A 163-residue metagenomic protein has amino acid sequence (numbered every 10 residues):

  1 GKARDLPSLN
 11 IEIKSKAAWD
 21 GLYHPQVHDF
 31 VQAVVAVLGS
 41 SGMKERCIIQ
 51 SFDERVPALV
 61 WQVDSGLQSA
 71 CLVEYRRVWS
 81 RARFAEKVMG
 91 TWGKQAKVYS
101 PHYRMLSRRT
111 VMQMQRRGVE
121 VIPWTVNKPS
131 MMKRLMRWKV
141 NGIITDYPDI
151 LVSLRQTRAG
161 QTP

Functional and structural regions predicted by a protein language model:
G1-P163: Short loop-to-alpha-helix "cap/lid" segments that border enzyme active sites across diverse enzyme classes
